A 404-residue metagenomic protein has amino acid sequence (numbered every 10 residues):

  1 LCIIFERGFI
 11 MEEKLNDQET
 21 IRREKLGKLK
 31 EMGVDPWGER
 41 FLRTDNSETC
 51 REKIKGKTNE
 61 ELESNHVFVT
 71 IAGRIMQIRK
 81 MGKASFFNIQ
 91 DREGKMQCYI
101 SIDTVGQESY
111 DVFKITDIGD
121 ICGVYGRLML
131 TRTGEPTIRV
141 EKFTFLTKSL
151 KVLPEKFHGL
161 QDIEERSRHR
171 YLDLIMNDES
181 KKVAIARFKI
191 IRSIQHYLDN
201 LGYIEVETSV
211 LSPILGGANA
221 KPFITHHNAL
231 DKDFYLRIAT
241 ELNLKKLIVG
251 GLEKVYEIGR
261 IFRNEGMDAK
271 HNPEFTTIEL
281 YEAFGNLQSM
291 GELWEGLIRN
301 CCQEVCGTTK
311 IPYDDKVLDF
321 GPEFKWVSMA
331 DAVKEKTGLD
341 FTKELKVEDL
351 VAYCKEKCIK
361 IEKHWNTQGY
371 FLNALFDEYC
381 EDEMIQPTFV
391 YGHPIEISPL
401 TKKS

Functional and structural regions predicted by a protein language model:
L1-I10: Short, Lys/Arg-enriched N-terminal segments with co-localized hydrophobic residues within the first ~10-30 amino acids
E12-L15, R23-M32, E39-S289, R299 (+2 more regions): Class II aminoacyl-tRNA synthetase-like tRNA-binding/catalytic domains
I21-E24, V317-D319: Short, charged low-complexity linear motifs
P36, E205, K254, F341 (+1 more regions): Residue-level detector of short coil/turn "hinge" positions at structural boundaries
R192, E292, A374: Short, contiguous clusters of charged residues that form electrostatic/catalytic patches at enzyme active sites, used
G216-P222, N300-S404: Metal-assisted phosphate- and nucleotidyl-transfer catalytic regions
E295-G296: Short amphipathic alpha-helices in soluble, non-transmembrane regions that often serve as interface/regulatory elements
